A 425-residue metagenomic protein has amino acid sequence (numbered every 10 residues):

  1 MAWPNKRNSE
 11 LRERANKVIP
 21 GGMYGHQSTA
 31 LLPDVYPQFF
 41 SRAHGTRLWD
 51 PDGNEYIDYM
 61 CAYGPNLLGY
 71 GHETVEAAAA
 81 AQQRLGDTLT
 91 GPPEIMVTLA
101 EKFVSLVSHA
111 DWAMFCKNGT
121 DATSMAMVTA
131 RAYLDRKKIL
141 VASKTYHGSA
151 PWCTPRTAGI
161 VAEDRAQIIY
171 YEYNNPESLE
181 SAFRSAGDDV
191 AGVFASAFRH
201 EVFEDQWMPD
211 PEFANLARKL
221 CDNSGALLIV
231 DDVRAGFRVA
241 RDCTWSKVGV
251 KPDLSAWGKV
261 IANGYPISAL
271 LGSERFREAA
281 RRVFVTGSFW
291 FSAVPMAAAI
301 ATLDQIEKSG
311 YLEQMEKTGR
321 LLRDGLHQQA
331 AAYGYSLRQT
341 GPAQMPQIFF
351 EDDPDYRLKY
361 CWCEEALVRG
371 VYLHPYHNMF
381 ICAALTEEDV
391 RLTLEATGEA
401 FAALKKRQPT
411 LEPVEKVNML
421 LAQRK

Functional and structural regions predicted by a protein language model:
A2-R42: Active-site-adjacent loop/helix segments that line or gate small-molecule/cofactor pockets in enzymes
E55-Y133: Glycine-rich loop-to-alpha-helix module at the N-terminal edge of alpha/beta enzyme cores
T98-A195, R199, E212: PLP-dependent aspartate aminotransferase-fold enzymes
F198-S224: Active-site core of PLP-dependent enzymes with the aminotransferase class I/II
G249-A280, F291-A298: Active-site PLP attachment segment
T302-H327: Structural signature of PLP-dependent enzymes
E307-S309, V368-K425: PLP-dependent enzyme catalytic core of the Aspartate aminotransferase-like
R320-D324, A330-E364, E415-K425: Conserved PLP-binding catalytic core of the aspartate aminotransferase-like
